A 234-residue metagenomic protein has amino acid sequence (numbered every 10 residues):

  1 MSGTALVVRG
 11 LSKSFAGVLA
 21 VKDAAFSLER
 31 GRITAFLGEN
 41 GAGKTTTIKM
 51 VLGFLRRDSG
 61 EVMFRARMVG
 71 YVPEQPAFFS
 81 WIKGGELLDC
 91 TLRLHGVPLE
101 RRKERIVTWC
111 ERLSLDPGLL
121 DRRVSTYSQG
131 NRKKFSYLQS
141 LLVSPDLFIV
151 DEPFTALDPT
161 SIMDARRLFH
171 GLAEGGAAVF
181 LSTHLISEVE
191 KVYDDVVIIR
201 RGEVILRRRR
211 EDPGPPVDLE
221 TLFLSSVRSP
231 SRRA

Functional and structural regions predicted by a protein language model:
L28, G53-R56, G60-M68, L206-R208: Conserved ABC transporter NBD signature motif
D89, R101-L119: Conserved ABC ATPase "signature" region
R123-G130: Conserved ABC ATPase signature
Q139, V143: Conserved signature/switch motifs of ABC ATPase nucleotide-binding domains
F148-E152: Catalytic Walker B motif of ABC-type/P-loop ATPase nucleotide-binding domains
I162-G175: Helical segment within the ABC ATPase nucleotide-binding domain
